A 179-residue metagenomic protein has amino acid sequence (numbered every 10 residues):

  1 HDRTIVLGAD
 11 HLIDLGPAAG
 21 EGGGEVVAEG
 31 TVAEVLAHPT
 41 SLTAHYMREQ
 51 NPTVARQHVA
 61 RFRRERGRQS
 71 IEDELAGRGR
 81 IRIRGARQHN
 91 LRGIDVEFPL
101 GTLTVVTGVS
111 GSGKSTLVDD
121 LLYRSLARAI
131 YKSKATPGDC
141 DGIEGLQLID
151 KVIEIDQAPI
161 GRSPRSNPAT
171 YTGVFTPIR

Functional and structural regions predicted by a protein language model:
H1-R179: Conserved phosphate-binding elements of NTP-dependent enzyme cores
